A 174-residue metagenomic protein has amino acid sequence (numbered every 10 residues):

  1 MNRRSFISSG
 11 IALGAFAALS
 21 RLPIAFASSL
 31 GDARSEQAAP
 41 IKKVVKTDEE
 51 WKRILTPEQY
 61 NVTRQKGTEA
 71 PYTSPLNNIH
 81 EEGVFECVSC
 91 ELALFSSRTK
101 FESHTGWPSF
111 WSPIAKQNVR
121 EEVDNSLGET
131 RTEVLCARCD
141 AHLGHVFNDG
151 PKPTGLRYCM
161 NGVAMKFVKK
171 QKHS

Functional and structural regions predicted by a protein language model:
M1-A15: N-terminal secretory signal peptides and thylakoid transit peptides that target proteins across membranes
L22-V62, A70: C-terminal segment of N-terminal export signals and the immediately downstream linker at the start of the mature
R64-H80: N-terminal post-signal-peptidase region of extra-cytosolic proteins
N78-S109: Mid-length scaffold segments of soluble, non-membrane domains
V84, E133, L156: Residues immediately within or flanking Cys/His clusters that coordinate Zn2+ in small zinc-binding modules
C87, C136-C139: Short cysteine-rich clusters marking metal-coordination/redox-active sites
E91, D140, M160-V163: Cys/His-coordinated zinc-binding microdomains
S96-S97, H145-V146, V168: Short, non-ligating residues that shape and space the ligands of small metal-coordination modules and catalytic
